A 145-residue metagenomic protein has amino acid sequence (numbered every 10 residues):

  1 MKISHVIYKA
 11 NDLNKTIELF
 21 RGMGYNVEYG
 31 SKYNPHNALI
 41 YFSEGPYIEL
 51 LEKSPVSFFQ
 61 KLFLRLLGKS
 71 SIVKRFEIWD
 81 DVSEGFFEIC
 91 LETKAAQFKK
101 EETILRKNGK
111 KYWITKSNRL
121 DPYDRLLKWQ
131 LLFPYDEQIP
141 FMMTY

Functional and structural regions predicted by a protein language model:
M1-K2, M23-Y25, V73-K74, K116: Short secondary-structure boundary micro-motifs
K2-D12, A38-P46, Q60-E102: Vicinal oxygen chelate
I3-N14, E18-A38: An N-terminus-focused feature that recognizes amino-terminal "leader" regions
E18-F20, E28, L66-S71, L120-Y123: A short linear-motif detector with a strong N-terminal bias
K32-N34, E52-S54, R65-L66, V73-E77 (+1 more regions): Glycine-rich loops and low-complexity Gly/Arg-rich segments that provide flexible linkers or classic glycine-based
K32-Y33, V82, P134-D136: A short catalytic or substrate-binding loop motif that flags glycine-/basic-rich loops and adjacent residues that bind
L39-Y41, G45-S54, E88-Y145: Vicinal oxygen chelate
